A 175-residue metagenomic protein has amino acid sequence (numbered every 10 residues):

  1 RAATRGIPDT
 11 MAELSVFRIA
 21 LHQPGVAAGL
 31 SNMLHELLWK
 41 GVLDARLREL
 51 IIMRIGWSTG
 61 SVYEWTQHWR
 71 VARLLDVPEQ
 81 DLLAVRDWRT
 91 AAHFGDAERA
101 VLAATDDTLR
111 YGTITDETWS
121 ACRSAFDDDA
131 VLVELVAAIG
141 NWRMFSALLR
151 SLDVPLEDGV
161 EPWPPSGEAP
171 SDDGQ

Functional and structural regions predicted by a protein language model:
R1-A45, P164-Q175: Mobile cap/lid helix-loop segments that border enzyme active or cofactor-binding sites and regulate substrate access
I7, G25-L30, G60-W65, D81 (+3 more regions): Short acidic alpha-helix initiation/capping motifs at coil-to-helix transition points, especially at protein N-termini
F17-A20, L30, L34-L37, L50-G56 (+3 more regions): Short alpha-helical scaffolding segments that buttress acidic/His motifs in well-ordered protein cores
L43-D44, D76-Q80, T115, D127-V131: Helix N-cap / loop-to-helix initiation motif
L47-E49, I55-E79: Conserved alpha-helical segments that form or flank metal/cofactor-binding pockets of metalloenzymes
W69-G95: Histidine/lysine/aspartate-rich catalytic loop segments that bind and position anionic ligands
G95-V136: Acidic/histidine-rich alpha-helical segments that form the ligand environment of transition-metal centers
S124, G140, L148-Q175: Acidic, carboxylate-rich catalytic segments that either coordinate divalent cations
